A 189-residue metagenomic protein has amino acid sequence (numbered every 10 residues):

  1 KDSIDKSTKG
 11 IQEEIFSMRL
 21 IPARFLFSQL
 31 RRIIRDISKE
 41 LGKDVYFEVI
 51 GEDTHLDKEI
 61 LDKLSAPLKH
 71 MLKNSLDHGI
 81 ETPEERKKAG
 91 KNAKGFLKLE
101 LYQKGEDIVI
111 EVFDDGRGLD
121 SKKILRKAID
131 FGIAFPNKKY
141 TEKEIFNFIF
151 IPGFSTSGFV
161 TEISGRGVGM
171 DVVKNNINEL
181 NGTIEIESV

Functional and structural regions predicted by a protein language model:
K1-L125: Charged, alpha-helical coiled-coil and linker scaffolds that mediate dimerization/oligomerization and interdomain
D44-Y46, A134, T183: Residue-level detector of anion-binding/catalytic polar loops
F113-G165: Glycine-rich/acidic phosphate-handling loop/turn and adjacent ATP-lid/helix of nucleotide-binding kinase/ATPase domains
T156-S157, G167-N181, V189: Conserved glycine-/histidine-rich ATP-lid loop and adjacent helix of the Bergerat-fold HATPase_c
I186: Contiguous mid-protein beta-loop-alpha structural module that forms a pocket-lining wall or clamp of enzyme active
